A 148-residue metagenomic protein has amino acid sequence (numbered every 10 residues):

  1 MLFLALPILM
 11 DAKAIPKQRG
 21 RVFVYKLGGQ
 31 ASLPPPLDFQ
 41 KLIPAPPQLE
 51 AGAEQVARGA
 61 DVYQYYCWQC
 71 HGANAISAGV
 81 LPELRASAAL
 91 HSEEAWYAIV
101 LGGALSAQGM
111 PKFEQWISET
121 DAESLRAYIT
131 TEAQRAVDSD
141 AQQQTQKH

Functional and structural regions predicted by a protein language model:
M1-Q48: Noncatalytic, solvent-exposed loop/strand surfaces of beta-propeller-type extracellular/periplasmic domains
K17-V22, Q64-Y65, G79: Active-site lining segments that contact anionic ligands and/or coordinate catalytic metals
K26, Y66, H71, G103-A104 (+2 more regions): Sec/Tat-exported extracytoplasmic proteins
Q30-Q55, W68-S87: His/Cys-centered metal/cofactor-coordination and adjacent catalytic loops
G52-A73, A95-G102, K147-H148: Sequence/structural segment immediately N-terminal to covalent heme-attachment motifs in c-type and related
G72-L105, K112: Gly/Gly-Pro-rich "capping" loops immediately C-terminal to redox-active cysteine motifs in periplasmic/lumenal
E114-H148: C-terminal capping alpha-helices of c-type cytochrome domains
